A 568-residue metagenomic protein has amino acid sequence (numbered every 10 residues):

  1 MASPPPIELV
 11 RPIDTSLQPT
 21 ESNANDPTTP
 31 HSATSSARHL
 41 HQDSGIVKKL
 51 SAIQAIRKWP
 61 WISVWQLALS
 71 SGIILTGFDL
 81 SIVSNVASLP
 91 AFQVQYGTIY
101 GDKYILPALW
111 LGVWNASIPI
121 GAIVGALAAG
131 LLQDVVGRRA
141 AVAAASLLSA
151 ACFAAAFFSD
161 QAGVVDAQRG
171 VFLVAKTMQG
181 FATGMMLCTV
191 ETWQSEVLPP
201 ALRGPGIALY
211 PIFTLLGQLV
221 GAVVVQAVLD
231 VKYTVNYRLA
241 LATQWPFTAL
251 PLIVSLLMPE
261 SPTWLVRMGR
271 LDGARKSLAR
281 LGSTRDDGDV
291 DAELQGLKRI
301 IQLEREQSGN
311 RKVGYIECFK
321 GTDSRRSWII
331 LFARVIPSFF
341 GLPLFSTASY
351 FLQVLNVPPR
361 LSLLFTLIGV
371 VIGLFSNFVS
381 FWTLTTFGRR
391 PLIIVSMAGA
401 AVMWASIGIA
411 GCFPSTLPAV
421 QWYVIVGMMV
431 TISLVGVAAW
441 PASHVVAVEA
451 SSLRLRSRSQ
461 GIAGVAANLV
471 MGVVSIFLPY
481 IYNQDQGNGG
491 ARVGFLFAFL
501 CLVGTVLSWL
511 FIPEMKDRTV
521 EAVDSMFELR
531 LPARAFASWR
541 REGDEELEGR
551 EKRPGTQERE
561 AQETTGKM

Functional and structural regions predicted by a protein language model:
A2-A279, Q302-M568: Alpha-helical transmembrane bundle of multi-pass membrane proteins
R280-D291, E306: Short intracellular "coupling" helices and adjacent cytoplasmic loop segments at the cytosolic face of multi-pass
G288-Q302: TPR/TPR-like alpha-solenoid helical repeat scaffolds
